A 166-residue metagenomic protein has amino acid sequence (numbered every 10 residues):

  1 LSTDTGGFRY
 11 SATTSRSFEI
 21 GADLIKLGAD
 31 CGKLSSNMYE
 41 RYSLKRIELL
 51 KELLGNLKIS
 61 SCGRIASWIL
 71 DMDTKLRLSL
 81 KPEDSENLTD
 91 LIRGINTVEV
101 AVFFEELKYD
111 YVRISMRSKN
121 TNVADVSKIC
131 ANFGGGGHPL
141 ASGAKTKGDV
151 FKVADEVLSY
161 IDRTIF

Functional and structural regions predicted by a protein language model:
S2-F166: Hydrophobic helix-and-loop "lid/oligomerization" segment in the mid-to-C-terminal part of catalytic domains
